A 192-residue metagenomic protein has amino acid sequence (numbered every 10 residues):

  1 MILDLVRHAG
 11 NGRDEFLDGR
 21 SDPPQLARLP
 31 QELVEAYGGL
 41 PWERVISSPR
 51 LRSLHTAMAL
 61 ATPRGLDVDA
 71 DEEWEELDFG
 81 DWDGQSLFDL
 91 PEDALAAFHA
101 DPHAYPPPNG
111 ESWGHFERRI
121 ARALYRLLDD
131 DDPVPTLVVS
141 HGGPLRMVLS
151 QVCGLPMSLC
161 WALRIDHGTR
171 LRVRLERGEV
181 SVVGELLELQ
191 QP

Functional and structural regions predicted by a protein language model:
M1-I2, L77-F88, D129-D132, S150-P192: Acidic, low-complexity terminal tails and accessory targeting/binding regions of phosphate-metabolizing enzymes
I2-A59, N109-I120: Loop-to-helix element that buttresses phosphate recognition and phosphoryl-transfer chemistry
L3, V134-G142: Generic beta-sheet signal
N11, P144-L145: Short active-site segment of divalent metal-dependent hydrolases/proteases that encodes the spacing between
V34-A94: Phosphate-coordination/substrate-recognition cap region in phosphate-metabolizing enzymes
G38-P41, L127-V134: Glycine-rich phosphate-binding loop signature in dinucleotide/nucleotide-binding domains
A59, M147-Q151: Active-site signature of alpha/beta-hydrolase-fold catalytic machinery across serine- and Asp/Cys-nucleophile hydrolases
L95-H115: Short glycine/proline- and acidic residue-enriched helix-loop micro-motifs that form flexible lids or anion-recognition
